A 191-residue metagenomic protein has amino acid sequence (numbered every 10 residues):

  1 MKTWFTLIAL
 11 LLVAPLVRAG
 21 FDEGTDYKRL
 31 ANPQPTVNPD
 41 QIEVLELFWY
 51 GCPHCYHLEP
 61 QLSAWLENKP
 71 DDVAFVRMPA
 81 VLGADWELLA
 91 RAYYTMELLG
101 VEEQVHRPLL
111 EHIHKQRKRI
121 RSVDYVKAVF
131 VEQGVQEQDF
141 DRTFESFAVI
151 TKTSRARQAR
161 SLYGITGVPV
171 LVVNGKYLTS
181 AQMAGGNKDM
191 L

Functional and structural regions predicted by a protein language model:
K2-E87: Extracytoplasmic thiol/disulfide redox context detector
G20, V131-L191: C-terminal cap of thioredoxin/glutaredoxin-like
L45, Q116, F130, D139: Short, flexible active-site loop motifs that bind/organize anionic cofactors or intermediates
Y50, Y56-V129: Structural alpha/beta surface segment adjacent to cysteine/selenocysteine redox centers across thiol/disulfide enzymes
